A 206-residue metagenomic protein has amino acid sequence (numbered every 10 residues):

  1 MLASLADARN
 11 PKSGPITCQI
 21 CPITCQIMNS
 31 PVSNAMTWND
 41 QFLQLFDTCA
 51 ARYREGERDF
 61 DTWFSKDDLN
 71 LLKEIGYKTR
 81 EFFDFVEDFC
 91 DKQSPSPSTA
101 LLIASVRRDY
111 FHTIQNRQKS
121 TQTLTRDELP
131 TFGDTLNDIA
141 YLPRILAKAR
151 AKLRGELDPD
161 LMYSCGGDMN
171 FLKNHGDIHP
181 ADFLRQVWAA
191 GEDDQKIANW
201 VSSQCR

Functional and structural regions predicted by a protein language model:
L2-L5: Leucine-biased recognition of intrinsically disordered, low-complexity hydrophobic segments
C18-C21, C25: Cysteine-centered motifs
P31-D158: Polar/charged low-complexity regulatory segments
L72, L157-V201: Amphipathic alpha-helical packing elements
L101, D127-L129, L136-Y141, C165-G166 (+2 more regions): Non-catalytic recognition/regulatory regions in large multidomain proteins
